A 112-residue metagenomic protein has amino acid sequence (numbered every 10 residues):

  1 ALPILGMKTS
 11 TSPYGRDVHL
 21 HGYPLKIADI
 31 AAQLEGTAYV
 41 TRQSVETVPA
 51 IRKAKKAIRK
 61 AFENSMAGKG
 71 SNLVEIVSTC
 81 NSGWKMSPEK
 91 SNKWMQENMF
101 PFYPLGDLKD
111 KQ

Functional and structural regions predicted by a protein language model:
A1-Q112: Glycine-rich ThDP/TPP pyrophosphate-binding loop and its adjacent helix/strand module within ThDP-dependent enzymes
